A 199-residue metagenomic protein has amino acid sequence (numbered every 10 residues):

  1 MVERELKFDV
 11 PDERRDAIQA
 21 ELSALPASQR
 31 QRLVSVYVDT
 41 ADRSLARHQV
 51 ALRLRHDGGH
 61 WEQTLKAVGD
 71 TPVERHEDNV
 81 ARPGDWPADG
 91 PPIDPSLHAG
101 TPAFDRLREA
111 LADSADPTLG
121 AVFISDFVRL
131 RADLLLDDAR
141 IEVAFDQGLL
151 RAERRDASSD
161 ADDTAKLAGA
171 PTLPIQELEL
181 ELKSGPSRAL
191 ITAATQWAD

Functional and structural regions predicted by a protein language model:
M1-D199: Phosphate-end processing signature that detects enzymes handling 5′-triphosphorylated RNA and polyphosphate
